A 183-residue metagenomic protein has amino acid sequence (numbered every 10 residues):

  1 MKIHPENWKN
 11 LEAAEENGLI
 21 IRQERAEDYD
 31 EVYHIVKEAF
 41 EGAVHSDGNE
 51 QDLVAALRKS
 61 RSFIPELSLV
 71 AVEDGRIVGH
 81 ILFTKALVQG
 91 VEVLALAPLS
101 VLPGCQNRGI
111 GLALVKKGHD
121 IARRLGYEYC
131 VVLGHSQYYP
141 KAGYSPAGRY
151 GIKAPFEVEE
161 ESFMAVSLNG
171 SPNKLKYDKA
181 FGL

Functional and structural regions predicted by a protein language model:
K2-A13: Short acidic N-proximal helix/loop "leader" segments that mark the beginning of a domain or an inter-domain linker
L19-H34: A short beta-loop-alpha structural element at the N-terminal edge of CoA-dependent acyl/N-acetyltransferase catalytic
Y33-H34, F40, V44-L82: Active-site rim helix/loop that mediates acceptor-substrate recognition in acyltransferases
R76, L102-A113, R124-L125, K141-A142: Conserved glycine-rich acetyl-CoA-binding loop
A86-L96, Q106, L125: A conserved beta-turn-beta hairpin within the catalytic core of GNAT-like acetyltransferases that forms part
L96, V101, N107-D120, V132: Conserved acetyl-CoA-binding loop-helix of GNAT-fold acetyltransferases
R124-E128, L133-E159: Conserved active-site alpha-helix within GNAT-family acetyltransferase domains
K153-L183: C-terminal "cap" of GNAT-fold acetyltransferases
